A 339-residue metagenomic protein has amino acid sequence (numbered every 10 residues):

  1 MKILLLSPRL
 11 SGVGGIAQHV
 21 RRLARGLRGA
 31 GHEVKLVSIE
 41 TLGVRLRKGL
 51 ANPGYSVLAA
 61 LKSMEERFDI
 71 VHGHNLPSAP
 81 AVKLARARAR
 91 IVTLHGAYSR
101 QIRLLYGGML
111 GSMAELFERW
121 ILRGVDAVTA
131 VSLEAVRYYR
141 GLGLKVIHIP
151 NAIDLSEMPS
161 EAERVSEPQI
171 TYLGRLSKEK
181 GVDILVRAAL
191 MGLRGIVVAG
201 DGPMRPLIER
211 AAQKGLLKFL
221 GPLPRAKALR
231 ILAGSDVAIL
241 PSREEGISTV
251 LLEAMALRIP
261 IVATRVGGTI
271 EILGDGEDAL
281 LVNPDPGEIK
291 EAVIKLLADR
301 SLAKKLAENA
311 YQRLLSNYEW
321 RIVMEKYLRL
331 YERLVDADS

Functional and structural regions predicted by a protein language model:
L61, M109-V128: Membrane-proximal helix-turn-helix segments that form the acceptor-binding/catalytic region of lipid-linked
G73-S78, L94: Short His-centered aromatic/hydrophobic patch
T129, A162-V197: Conserved donor-binding/catalytic core segment of Leloir-type glycosyltransferases
E134, A152: Carbohydrate-associated surface elements
I208-A226: Nucleotide-activated donor-binding/catalytic signature segment of Leloir-type glycosyltransferases, i.e., the conserved
R243: Aromatic "clamp/platform" in nucleotide-sugar-dependent glycosyltransferases that forms part of the donor/acceptor
P260-A263: Short hydrophobic beta-strand element within catalytic cores of glycosyltransferases and related nucleotide-activated
D275-G276, L280-G287, K295-R300: Conserved acidic donor-binding segment of nucleotide-sugar-dependent glycosyltransferases
